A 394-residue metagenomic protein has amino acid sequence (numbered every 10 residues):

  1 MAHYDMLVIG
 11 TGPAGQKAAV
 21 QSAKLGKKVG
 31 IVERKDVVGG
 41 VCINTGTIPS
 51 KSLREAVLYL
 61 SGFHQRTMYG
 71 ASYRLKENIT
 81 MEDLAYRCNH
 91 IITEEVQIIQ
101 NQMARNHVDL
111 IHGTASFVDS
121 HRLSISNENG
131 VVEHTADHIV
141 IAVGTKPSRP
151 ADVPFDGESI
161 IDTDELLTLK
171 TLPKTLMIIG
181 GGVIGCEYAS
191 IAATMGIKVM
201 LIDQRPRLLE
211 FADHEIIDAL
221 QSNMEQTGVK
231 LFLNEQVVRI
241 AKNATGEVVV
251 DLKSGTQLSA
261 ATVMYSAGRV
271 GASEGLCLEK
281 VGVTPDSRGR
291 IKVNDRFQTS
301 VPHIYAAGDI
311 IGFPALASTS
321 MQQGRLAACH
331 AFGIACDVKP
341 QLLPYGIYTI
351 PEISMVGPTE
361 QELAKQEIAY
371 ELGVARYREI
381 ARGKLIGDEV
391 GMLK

Functional and structural regions predicted by a protein language model:
M1-Q16, K24, D213-E215, Q226 (+3 more regions): Mid-to-C-terminal Rossmann-like scaffold of FAD/NAD(P)H-dependent oxidoreductases
A2-Y4, Q21-L172, R205-L209, E215-D218 (+4 more regions): Glycine-rich flavin
D5-I31, G185-T194: N-terminal Rossmann-like FAD-binding beta1-loop-alpha1 element of flavoenzymes
G10-P13, D36, I179-G182, D309: Glycine-rich Rossmann-fold phosphate-binding loop(s) that bind the pyrophosphate of adenine dinucleotide cofactors
T47, I141-K198, I202, K230-L231 (+3 more regions): Glycine-rich dinucleotide-binding loop and its adjacent helix/turn
R74, D109-H112, S116-N129, H134 (+3 more regions): A Rossmann-like FAD-binding core segment of flavoenzymes
D156-P173, Q257-F332: FAD-site-proximal beta/loop scaffold in flavoenzymes
